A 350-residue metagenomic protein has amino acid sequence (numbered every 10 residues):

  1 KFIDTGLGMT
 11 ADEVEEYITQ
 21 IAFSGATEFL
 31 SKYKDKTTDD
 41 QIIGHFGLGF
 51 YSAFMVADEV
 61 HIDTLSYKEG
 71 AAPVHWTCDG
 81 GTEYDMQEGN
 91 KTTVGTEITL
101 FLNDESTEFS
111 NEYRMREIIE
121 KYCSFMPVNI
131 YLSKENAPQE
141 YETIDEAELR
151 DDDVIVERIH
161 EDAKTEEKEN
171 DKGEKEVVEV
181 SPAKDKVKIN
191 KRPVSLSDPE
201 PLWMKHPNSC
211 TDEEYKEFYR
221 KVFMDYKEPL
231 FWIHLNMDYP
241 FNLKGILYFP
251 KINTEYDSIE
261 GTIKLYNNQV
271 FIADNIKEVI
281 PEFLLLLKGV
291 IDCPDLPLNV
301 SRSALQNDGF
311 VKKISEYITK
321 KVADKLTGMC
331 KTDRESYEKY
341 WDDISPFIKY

Functional and structural regions predicted by a protein language model:
K1-S110, E117, S124-F125, E140-A147 (+3 more regions): GHKL (Bergerat-fold) ATPase N-terminal catalytic module, capturing the glycine-rich phosphate-binding loop and acidic
F2-I3, Q41, L100-F101, P201-W203 (+2 more regions): Glycine- and acidic
T10-Y17, T38-F46, S52, V56 (+10 more regions): Helical mechanochemical/support elements of P-loop NTPase systems and associated helical scaffolds
Y17-E28, K32, K36, V56-D63 (+7 more regions): Conserved, well-folded catalytic cores of nucleic-acid-processing and energy-transducing macromolecular machines
H61-E69, P73-D145, V178, K191-N208 (+3 more regions): Cytosolic catalytic regions of ATP/NTP-dependent phosphoryl-transfer enzymes
Y113, D152-I291: GHKL/Histidine-kinase-like ATPase module
L298-S336: Extended, well-ordered alpha-helical scaffold/bundle regions in very large, multi-domain proteins
E335, K339-Y350: A contiguous, basic/glycine-rich beta-loop/short-helix subdomain that forms a polymer-engagement track
